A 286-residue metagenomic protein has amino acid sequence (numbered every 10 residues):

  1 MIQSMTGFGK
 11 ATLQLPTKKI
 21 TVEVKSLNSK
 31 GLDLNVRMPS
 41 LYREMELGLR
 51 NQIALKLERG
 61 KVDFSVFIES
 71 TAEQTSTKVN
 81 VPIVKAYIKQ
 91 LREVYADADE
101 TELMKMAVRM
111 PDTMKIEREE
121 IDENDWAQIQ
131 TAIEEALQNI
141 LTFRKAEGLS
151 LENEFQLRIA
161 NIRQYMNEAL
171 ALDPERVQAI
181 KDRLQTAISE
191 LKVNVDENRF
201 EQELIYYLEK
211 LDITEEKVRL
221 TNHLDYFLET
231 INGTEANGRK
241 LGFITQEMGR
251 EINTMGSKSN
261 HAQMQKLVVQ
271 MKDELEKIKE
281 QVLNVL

Functional and structural regions predicted by a protein language model:
M1-L286: N-terminal intrinsically disordered, cationic/polar leader segments that include organellar targeting peptides
